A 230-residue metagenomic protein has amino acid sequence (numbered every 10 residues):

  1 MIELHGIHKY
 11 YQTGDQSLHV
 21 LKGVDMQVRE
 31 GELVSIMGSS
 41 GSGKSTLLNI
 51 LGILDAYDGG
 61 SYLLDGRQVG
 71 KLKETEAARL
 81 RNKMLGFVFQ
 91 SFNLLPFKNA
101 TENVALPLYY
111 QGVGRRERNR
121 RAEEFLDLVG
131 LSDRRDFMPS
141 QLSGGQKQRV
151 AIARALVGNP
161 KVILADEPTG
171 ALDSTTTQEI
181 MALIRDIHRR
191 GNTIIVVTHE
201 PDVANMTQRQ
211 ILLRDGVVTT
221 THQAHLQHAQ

Functional and structural regions predicted by a protein language model:
M1-R214: ABC family nucleotide-binding domain
V217-Q230: Conserved beta-strand-loop-alpha-helix hinge in the C-terminal portion of ABC ATPase nucleotide-binding domains
